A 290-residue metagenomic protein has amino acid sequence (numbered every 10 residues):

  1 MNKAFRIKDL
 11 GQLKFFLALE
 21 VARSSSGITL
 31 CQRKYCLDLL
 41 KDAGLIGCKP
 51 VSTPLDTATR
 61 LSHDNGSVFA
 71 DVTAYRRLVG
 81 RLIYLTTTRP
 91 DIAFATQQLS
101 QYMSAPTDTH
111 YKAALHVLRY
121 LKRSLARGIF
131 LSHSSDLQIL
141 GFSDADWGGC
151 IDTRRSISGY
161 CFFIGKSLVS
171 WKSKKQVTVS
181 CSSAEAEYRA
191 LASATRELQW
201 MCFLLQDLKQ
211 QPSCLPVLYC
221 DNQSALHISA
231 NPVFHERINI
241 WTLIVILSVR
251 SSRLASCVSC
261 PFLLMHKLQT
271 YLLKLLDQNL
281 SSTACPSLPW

Functional and structural regions predicted by a protein language model:
M1, Q12-V21, Q98-L99, D144 (+3 more regions): Catalytic palm active-site di-aspartate
N2-A4, E20-C31, S67, S104-P106 (+2 more regions): Catalytic palm subdomain of template-directed nucleic-acid polymerases, centered on the conserved carboxylate motif
N2-R6, L37-K41, S62, V79 (+12 more regions): Amphipathic alpha-helical interaction motifs in eukaryotic regulatory proteins
D9-G128, H133, L263, Y271-L273: C-terminal reverse transcriptase regions that engage the nucleic-acid substrate
T73-A93, D146-G149, I157-G159, A184-W200: Conserved pre-motif C helix in the palm subdomain of viral-like polymerases
L82, F142-A184: RNase H-like nuclease fold core
Y120-A145, Q210-P212: Structured nucleic-acid-interacting core domains from mobile-element enzymes and related host factors, especially RNase
Q138, S156, K174-W290: RNase H-like nuclease module associated with reverse transcription
